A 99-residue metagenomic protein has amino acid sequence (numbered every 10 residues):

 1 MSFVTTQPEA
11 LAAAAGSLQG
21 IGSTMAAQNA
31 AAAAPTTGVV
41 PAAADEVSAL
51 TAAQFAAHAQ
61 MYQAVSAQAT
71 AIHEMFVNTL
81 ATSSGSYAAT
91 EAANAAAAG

Functional and structural regions predicted by a protein language model:
M1-G99: A glycine-centric feature that highlights glycine-enriched low-complexity/repetitive segments and conserved glycine
